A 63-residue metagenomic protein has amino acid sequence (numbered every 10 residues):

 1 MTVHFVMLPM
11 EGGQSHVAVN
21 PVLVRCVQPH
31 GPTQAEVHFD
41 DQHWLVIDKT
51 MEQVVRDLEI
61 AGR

Functional and structural regions predicted by a protein language model:
T2-R63: Acidic, Ser/Thr- and proline-rich intrinsically disordered linker/docking segments of eukaryotic scaffolds
